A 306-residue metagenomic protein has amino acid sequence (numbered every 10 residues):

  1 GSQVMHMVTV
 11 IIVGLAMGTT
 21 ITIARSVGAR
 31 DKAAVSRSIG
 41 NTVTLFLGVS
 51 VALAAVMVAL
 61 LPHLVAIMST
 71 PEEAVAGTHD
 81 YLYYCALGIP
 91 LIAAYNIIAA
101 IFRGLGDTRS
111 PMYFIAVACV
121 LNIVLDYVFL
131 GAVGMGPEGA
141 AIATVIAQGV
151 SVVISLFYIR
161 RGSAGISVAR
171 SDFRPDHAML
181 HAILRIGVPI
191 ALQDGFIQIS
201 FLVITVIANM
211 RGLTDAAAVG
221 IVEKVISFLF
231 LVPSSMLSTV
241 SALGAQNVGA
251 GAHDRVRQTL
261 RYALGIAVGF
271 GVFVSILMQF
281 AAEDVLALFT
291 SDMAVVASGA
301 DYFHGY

Functional and structural regions predicted by a protein language model:
G1-A55, I92-P111, A218-A282: Small-residue-rich hydrophobic transmembrane alpha-helices
S2-Q3, T78-L82, P137, A141 (+2 more regions): Small-residue hotspots at the loop-to-helix junctions and early N-terminal turns of transmembrane alpha-helices
H6, F46, C85, P111 (+9 more regions): Residue-level signature of transmembrane alpha-helical cores of multipass secondary-active transporters and flippases
A16, C85-R103, P111-C119, A140-S155 (+2 more regions): Short runs within selected transmembrane alpha-helices of multi-pass transporters and secretion channels
V65-E72, V128-M135, G195-F228, Q246 (+1 more regions): Helix-terminus/linker motif at the lipid-water interface of multi-pass membrane proteins
E72-Y95, P233, M293-Y306: Alpha-helical transmembrane segments of multi-pass membrane proteins
C119-V153, A282-D284, L288, A297: Membrane-interface helix-loop junctions in multi-pass transport and translocation proteins
T144, S155-I197: Interhelical loop/hinge segments that connect adjacent transmembrane helices in multipass membrane
